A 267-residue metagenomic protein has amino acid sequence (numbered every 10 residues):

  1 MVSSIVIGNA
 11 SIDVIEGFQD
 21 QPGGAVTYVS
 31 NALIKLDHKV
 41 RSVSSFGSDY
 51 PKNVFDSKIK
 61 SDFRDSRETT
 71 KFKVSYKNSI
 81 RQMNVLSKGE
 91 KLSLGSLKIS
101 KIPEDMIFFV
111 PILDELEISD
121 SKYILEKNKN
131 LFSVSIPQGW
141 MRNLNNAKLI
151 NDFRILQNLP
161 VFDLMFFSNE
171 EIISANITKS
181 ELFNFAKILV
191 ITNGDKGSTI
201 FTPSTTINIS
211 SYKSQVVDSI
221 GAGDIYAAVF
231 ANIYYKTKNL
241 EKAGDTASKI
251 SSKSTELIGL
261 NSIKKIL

Functional and structural regions predicted by a protein language model:
S3, I12-G17, K35-E115, D120-F132: Conserved N-terminal subdomain of the carbohydrate kinase-like
G8-A10, I225: Active-site metal-binding loops of divalent metal-dependent hydrolases
D20-K35: Short catalytic helix/loop segments, enriched in acidic residues and glycine and frequently bearing histidine
N31, F72-S75, G197-F201: Short beta-strand scaffold segments in enzyme catalytic cores
R41-S42, D163-L164, I188: Well-ordered beta-strand positions
V110-S180, G197: Conserved beta-alpha-beta core of the PfkB/ribokinase-like small-molecule kinase fold
I188, Y212-L267: Conserved post-catalytic alpha-helical subdomain immediately downstream of the catalytic base and nucleotide-binding
T192: Glycine-rich, flexible loop motifs
